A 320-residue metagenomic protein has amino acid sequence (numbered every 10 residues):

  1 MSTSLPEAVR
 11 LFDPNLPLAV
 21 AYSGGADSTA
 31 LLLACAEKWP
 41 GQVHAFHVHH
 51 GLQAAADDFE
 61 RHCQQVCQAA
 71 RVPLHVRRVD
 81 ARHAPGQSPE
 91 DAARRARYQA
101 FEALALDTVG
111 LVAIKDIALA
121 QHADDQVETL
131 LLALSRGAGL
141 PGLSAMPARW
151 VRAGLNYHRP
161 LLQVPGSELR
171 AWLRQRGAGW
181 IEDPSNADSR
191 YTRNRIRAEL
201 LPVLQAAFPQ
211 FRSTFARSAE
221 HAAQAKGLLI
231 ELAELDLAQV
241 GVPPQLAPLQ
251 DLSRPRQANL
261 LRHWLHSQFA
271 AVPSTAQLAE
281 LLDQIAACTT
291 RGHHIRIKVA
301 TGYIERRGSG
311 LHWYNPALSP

Functional and structural regions predicted by a protein language model:
M1-A198: Core alpha/beta nucleotide-donor-binding catalytic domains of modification enzymes
S2-A26, W39-H44, V48-H50, V79-H83 (+4 more regions): AMP-forming adenylation/ATP pyrophosphatase catalytic core
T108-D124, T214-A233: Electropositive, surface-exposed helix/loop patches at the edges of structured domains that serve as adaptable
R170-E220, Q224-G227, R306-S309, N315: Mid-to-C-terminal catalytic subdomains of enzymes that bind/position adenosyl phosphate moieties or nucleic-acid
